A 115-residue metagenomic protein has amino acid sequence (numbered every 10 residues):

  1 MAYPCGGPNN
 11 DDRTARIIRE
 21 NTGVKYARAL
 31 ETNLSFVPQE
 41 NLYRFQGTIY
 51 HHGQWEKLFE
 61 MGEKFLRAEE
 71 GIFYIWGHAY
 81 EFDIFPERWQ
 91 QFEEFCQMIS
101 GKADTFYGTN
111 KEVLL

Functional and structural regions predicted by a protein language model:
M1-E60, P86-E87, Q91: Catalytic domains of cell-wall/extracellular-matrix polysaccharide-remodeling enzymes, centered on de-N-acetylation
P8-D11, G47-E112: Catalytic grooves of carbohydrate-active enzymes
L115: Short active-site loop/helix that positions an aromatic residue
